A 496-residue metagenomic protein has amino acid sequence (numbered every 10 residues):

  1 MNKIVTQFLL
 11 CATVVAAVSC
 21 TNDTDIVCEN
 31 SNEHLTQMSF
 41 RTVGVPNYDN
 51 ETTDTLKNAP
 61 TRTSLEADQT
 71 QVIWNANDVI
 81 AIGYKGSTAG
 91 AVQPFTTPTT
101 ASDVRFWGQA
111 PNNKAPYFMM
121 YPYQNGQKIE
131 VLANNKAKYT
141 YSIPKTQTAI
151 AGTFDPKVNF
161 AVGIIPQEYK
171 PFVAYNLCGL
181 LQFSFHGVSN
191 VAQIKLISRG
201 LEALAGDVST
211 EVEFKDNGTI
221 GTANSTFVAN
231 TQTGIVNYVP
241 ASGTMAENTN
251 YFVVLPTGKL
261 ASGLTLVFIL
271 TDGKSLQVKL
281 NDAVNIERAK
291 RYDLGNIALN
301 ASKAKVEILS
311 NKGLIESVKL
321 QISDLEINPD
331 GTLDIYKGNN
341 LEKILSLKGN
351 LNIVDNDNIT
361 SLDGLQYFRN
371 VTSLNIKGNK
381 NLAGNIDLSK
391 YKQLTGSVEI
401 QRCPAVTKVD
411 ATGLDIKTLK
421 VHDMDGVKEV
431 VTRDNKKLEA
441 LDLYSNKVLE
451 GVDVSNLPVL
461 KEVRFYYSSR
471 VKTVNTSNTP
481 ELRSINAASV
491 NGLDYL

Functional and structural regions predicted by a protein language model:
N2-K303, R402, D423, D434: Sec-type signal peptide cleavage vicinity
L299-K380, I386, E399-P404, D415 (+3 more regions): N-terminal capping/linker segments that flank leucine-rich repeat
L347-K348, I359, V371, L382-A383 (+10 more regions): Conserved hydrophobic position(s) of the canonical leucine-rich repeat
G349-I353, L374-I376, S397-I400, V409 (+8 more regions): Conserved hydrophobic beta-strand positions in leucine-rich repeat
V354-D355, K377-G378, S389, Q401-R402 (+8 more regions): Per-repeat beta-strand-to-loop junction in leucine-rich repeat
S469-L496: Leucine-rich solenoid repeat scaffolds
